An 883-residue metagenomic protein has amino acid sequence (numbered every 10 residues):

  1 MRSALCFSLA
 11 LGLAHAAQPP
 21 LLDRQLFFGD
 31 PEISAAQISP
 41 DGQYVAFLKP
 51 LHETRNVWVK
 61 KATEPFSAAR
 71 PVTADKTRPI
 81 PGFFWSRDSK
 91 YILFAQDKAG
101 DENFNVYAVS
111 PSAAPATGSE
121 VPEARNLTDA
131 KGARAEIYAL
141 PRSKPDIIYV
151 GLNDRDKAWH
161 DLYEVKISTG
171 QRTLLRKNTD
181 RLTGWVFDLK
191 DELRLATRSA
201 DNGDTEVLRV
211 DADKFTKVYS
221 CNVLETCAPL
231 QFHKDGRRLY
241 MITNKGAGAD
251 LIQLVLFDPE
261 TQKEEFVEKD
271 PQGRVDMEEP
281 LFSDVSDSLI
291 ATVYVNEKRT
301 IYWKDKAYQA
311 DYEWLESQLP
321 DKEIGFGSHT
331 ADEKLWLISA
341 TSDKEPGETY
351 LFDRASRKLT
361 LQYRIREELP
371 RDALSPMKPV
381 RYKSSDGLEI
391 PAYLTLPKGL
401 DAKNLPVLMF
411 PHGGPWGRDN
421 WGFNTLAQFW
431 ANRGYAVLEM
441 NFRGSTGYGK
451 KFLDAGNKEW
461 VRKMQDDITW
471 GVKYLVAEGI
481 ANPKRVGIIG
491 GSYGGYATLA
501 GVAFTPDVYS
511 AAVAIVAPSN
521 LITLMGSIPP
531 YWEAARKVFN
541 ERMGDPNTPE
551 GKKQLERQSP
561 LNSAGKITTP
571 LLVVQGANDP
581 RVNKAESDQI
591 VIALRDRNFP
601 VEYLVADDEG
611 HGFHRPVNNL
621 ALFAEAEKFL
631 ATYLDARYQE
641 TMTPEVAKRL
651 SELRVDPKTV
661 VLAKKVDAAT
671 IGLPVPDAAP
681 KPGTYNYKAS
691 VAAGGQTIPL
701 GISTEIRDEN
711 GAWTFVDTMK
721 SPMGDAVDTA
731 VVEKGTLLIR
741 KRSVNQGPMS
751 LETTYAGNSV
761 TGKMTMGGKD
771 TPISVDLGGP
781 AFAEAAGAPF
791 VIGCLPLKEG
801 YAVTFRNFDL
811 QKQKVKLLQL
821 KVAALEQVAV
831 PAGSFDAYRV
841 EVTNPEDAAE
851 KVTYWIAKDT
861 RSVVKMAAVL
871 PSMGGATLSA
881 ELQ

Functional and structural regions predicted by a protein language model:
S3-G12: Bacterial N-terminal signal peptides
Q18-P20, S286, A291-V295, I301-D321 (+15 more regions): Extracellular/periplasmic ectodomains of large secreted or surface enzymes and adhesion receptors
Q25-R55, W336-L337: Beta-strand-rich domains and repeat architectures in extracellular enzymes and scaffolds, especially beta-propellers
D30-P31, H52-V57, D75-I80, D88-P391 (+3 more regions): Peripheral, non-catalytic segments that deliver or gate enzyme domains
F47-A74: Beta-propeller domains
L400-L405, F410-G449, N583: Short substrate-entry loop that stabilizes the transition state in hydrolases
F442-A668: Active-site-proximal cap/loop segments of hydrolase catalytic domains
A668-S759, E799-Q883: Acidic, serine/threonine-rich low-complexity disordered tracts
